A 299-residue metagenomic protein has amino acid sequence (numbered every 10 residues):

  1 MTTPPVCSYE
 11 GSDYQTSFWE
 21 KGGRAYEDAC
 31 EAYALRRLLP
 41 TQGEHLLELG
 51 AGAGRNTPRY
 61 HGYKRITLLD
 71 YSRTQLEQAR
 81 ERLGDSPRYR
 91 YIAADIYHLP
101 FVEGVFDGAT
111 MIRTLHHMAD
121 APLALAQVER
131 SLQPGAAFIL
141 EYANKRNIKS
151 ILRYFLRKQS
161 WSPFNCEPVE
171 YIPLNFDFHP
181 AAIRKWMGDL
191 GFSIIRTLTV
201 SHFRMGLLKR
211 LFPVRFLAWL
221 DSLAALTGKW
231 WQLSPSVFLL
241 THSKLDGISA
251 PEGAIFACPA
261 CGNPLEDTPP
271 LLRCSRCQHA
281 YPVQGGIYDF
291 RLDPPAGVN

Functional and structural regions predicted by a protein language model:
M1-Q42, R55, Q75, R291-N299: Conserved class I S-adenosyl-L-methionine
L47, A51-H98: Class I SAM-dependent methyltransferase SAM/SAH-binding core
Y97-A109: A short acidic, Gly/Pro-enriched loop at the edge of an enzyme's catalytic core that lines a small-molecule cofactor
G108-D120: A short SAM/SAH-binding and catalytic strip from SAM-dependent methyltransferases
P122-A137: A short glycine-rich, Lys/Arg-flanked "PGG" loop and its adjoining helix->strand segment in the class I
I139-S162: Conserved class I S-adenosyl-L-methionine
R157-S160, K185, R196-T268: A C-terminal cap/extension of S-adenosyl-L-methionine-dependent methyltransferases that defines the acceptor-substrate
W161-A182: Acceptor-substrate binding/catalytic loop of class I
